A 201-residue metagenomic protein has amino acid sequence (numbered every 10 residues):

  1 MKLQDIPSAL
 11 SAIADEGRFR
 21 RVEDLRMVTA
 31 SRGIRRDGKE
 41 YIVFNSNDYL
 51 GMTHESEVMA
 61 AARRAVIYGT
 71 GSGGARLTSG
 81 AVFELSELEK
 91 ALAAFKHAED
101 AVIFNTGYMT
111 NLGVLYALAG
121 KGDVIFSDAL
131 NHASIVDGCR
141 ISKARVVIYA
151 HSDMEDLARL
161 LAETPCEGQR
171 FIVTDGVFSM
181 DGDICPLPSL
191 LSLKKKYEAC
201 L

Functional and structural regions predicted by a protein language model:
K2, I6-S8, D15-G69, A199: N-terminal "arm"/small-domain region of PLP-dependent enzymes with the aminotransferase-like
G51-M52, L77-A81, A133, M154-E155 (+1 more regions): Short, small-residue-enriched loops and turns at beta-alpha junctions that line or gate enzyme active sites
A60-G107: Conserved N-terminal alpha-helix of the aminotransferase class I/II PLP-enzyme fold
H97, K121, I141-K143, Y197: Short, structured coil segments at secondary-structure junctions
I103, Y108-V114, A133-I135, M180: Short glycine/serine/threonine-rich phosphate/pyrophosphate-binding segments that cradle anionic phosphate groups
V114-A133: Conserved PLP-anchoring active-site segment centered on the Schiff-base-forming lysine
V147, H151-L201: Active-site phosphate-binding strand-loop segment of PLP-dependent enzymes
